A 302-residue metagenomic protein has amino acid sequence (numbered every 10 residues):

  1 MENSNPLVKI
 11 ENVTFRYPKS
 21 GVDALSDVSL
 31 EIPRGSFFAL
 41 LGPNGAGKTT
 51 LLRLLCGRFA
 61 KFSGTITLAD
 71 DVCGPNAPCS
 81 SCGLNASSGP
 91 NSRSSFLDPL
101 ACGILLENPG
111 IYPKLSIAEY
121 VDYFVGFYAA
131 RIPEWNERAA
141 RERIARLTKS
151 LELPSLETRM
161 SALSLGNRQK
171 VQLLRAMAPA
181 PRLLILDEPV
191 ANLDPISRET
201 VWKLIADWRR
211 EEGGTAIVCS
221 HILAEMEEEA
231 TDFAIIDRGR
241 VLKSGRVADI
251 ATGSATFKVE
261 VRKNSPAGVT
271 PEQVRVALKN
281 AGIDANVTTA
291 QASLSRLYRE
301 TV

Functional and structural regions predicted by a protein language model:
E2-I10, T14-D27, R34, G74-A77 (+2 more regions): A short, flexible loop at the N-terminus of ABC-type nucleotide-binding domains that lies
L41-P43: The feature captures the beta-strand-to-loop junction immediately N-terminal to the Walker
C56: Helix-to-loop junction immediately C-terminal to a conserved catalytic motif
D122, G126, E137-L156: Conserved ABC ATPase "signature" region
A180: Conserved catalytic motifs of ABC-family nucleotide-binding domains
L184-E188: Catalytic Walker B motif of ABC-type/P-loop ATPase nucleotide-binding domains
